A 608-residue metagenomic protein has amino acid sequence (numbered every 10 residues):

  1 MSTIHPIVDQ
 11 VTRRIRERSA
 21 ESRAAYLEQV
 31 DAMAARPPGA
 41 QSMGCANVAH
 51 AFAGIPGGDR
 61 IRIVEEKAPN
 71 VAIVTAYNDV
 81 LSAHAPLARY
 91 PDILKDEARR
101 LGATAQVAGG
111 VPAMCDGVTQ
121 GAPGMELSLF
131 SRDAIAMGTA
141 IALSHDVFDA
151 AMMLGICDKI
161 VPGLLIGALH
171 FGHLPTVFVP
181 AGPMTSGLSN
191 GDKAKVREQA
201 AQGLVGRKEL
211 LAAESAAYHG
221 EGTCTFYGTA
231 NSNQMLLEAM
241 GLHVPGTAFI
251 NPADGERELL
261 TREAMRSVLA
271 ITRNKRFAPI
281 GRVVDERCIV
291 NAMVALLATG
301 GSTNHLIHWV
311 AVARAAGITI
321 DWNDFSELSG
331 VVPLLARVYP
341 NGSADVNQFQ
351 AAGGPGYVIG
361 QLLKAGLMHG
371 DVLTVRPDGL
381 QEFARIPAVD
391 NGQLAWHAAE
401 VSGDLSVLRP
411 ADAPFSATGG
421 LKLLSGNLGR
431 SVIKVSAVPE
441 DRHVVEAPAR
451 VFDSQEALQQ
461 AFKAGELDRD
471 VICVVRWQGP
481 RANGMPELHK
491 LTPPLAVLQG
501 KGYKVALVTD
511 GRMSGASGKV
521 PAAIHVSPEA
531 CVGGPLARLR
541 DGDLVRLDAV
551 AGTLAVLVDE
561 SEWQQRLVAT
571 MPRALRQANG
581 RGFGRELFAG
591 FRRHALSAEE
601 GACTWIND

Functional and structural regions predicted by a protein language model:
M1-P69, T75-D79, A83, D92-V111 (+7 more regions): Catalytic or ion-coupling anion/metal-binding cores of large enzyme and transporter domains
R89: Acidic/charged coordination and interface sites in well-structured regions
A108-D146: N-terminal small/polar loop signature for handling phosphorylated ligands or for N-terminal nucleophile
R132-T139, S144-A151, Q459, K463-D470: Contiguous domain-boundary segments centered on the initiation and propagation of an alpha-helix
T139, L143-L164, P175-V179: A short, small-residue-rich loop immediately preceding and capping a beta-strand
